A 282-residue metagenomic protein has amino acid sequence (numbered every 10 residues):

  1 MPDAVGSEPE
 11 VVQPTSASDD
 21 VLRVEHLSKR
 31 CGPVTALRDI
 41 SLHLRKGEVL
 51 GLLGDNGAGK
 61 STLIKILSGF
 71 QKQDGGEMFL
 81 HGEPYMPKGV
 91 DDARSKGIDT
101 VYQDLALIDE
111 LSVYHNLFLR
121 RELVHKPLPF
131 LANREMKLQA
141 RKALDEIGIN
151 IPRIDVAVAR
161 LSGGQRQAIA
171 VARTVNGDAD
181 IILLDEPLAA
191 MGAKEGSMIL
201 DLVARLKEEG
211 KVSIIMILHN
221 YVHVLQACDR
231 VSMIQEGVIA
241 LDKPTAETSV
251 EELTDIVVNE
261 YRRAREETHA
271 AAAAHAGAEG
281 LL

Functional and structural regions predicted by a protein language model:
P2-V5, P9-L282: Glycine-rich phosphate-binding loops of nucleotide-dependent enzymes
